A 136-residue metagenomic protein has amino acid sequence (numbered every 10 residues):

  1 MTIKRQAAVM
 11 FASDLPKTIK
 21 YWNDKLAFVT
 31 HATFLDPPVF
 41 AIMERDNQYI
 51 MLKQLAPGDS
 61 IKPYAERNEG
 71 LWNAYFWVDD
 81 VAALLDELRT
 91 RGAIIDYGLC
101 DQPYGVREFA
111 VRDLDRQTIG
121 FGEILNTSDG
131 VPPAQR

Functional and structural regions predicted by a protein language model:
M1-V9, V29-D79, L85-R112, E123-R136: Vicinal oxygen chelate
M10-D14: Short, surface-exposed ligand-recognition loops at beta-strand->loop->(often short) alpha-helix junctions that present
L15, V81-A82: Residues at or immediately preceding the N-termini of alpha-helices
T18-N23, L88, D113-R116: Conserved active-site tyrosine of GNAT-family acetyltransferases
T118-F121: Short glycine-/small-residue motifs
